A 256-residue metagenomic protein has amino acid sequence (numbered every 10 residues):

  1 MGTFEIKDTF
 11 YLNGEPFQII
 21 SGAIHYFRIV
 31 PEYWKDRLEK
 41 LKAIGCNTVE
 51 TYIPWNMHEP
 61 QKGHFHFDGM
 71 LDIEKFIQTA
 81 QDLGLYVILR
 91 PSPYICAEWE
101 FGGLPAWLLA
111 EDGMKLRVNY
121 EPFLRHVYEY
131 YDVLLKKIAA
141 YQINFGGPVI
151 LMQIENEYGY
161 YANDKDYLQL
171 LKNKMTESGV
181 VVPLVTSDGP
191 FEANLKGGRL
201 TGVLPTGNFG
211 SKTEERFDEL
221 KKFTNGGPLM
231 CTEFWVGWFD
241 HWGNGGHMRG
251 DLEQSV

Functional and structural regions predicted by a protein language model:
M1-T48, Q78, D82-Y86: N-terminal carbohydrate-binding accessory modules
G14, L41, V49, A80 (+4 more regions): Conserved, mostly hydrophobic/aromatic
E15, Y52-H64, G69, I73 (+3 more regions): Aromatic- and acidic-residue-enriched carbohydrate-binding clefts of CAZyme catalytic domains
F27, V49-N56, R90-E100, I150-E155 (+2 more regions): Short, solvent-exposed turn/loop segments enriched in Gly/Ser/Thr/Pro and often Arg
W34-E100, K172-E177, V181-V182: Aromatic-lined substrate-binding rim segments of carbohydrate-active enzymes
G69-L89, E111-V149: An active-site-proximal structural segment forming one wall of the substrate-binding cleft that immediately precedes
K75-Q81, L85, E177-S178, G210-V256: Catalytic-core region of carbohydrate-active enzymes that cleave or remodel glycosidic bonds
P122-T201: Active-site neighborhood of glycoside hydrolase catalytic domains
